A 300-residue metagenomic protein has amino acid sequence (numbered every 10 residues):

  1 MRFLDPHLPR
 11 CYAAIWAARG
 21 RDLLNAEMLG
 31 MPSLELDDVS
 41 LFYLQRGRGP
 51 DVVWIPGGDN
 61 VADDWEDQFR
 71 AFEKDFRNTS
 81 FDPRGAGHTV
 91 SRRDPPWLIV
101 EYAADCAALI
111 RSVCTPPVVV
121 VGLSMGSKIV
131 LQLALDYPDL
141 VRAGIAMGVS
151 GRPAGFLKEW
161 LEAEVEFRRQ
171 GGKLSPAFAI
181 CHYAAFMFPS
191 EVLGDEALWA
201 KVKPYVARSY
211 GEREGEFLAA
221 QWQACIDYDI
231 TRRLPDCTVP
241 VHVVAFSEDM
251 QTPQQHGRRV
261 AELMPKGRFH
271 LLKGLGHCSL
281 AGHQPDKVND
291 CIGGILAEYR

Functional and structural regions predicted by a protein language model:
V39-S91: Conserved HGGG/HGGXW glycine-rich cap/lid loop of the alpha/beta-hydrolase fold
T79-V121: Active-site loop/oxyanion-hole signature of alpha/beta-hydrolase fold enzymes
G122, G126, V130: Gly/Ala-rich beta-loop-alpha elbow adjacent to hydrolase catalytic centers
L135, A143-K173: Flexible "cap/lid" loop of the alpha/beta hydrolase fold
G155, A177-I226, R232-R233: Conserved alpha/beta-hydrolase catalytic His-Asp/Glu region
C237, V243-A245: Short beta-strand/loop motif that positions the catalytic acidic residue of the alpha/beta-hydrolase fold
E248-T252: Acidic catalytic loop of the alpha/beta-hydrolase fold
L275-N289: Catalytic histidine-centered segment of alpha/beta-hydrolase-like enzymes
